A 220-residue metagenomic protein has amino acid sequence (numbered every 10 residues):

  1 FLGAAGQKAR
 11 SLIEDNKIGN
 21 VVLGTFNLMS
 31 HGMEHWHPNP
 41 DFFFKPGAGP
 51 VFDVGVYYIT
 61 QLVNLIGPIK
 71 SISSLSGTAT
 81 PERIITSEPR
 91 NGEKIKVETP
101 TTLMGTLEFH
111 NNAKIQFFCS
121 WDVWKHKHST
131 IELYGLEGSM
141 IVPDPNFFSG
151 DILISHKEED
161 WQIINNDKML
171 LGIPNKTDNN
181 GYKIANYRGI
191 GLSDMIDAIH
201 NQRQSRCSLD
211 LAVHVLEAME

Functional and structural regions predicted by a protein language model:
F1-K96: Predominantly a Rossmann-like dinucleotide-binding segment in NAD(P)-dependent oxidoreductases
V21-G24, Q116-C119, V142-P143: Beta-strand scaffold of nucleotide-dependent catalytic cores
V51-G55, R206-A212: Conserved loop-to-helix N-cap of the C-terminal "lid" that shapes the substrate pocket in Rossmann-like
V56, T99-T101, K127: Residues that act as N-cap/strand-start positions at coil-to-secondary-structure junctions
I69, A113-K114, E137-S139: Structural motif
P81, I85-E98, M104, F109 (+1 more regions): C-terminal glycine/acidic-rich active-site capping loop/insertion
F118-K127: Glycine-rich phosphate/pyrophosphate-binding beta-alpha loops
A218-E220: Short arginine-rich
